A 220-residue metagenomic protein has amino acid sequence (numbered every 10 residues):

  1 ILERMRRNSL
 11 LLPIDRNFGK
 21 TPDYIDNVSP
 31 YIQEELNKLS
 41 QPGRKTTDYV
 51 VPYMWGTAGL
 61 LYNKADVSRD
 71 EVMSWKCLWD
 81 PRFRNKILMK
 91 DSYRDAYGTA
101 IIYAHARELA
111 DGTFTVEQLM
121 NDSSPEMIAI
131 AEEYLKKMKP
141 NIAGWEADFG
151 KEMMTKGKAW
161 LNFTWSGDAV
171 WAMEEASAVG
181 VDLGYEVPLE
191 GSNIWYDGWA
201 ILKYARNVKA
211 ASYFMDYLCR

Functional and structural regions predicted by a protein language model:
L2-W55, R69-K76: Hinge/lid segment of periplasmic solute-binding proteins
M5, M153-K156, I201: Hydrophobic residues within well-ordered alpha-helices
R6-P13, K45-T47, A172-V187: Ligand-binding "clamshell"
G56-G59, G98-T99, Y196-W199: Small-molecule pocket liners
A65-L88: Hinge/capping helix and adjacent helix->loop/strand transition within the periplasmic-binding protein
D66-M73, H105-F114, A205-A211: Short helix-loop capping/hinge motifs at secondary-structure junctions, enriched in acidic/polar residues
K86-S92, A96-A100, E108-G184: Ligand-binding pocket segment of bilobal, Venus flytrap-like solute-binding proteins
T164, D168, E175-R220: Extracytoplasmic/periplasmic substrate-recognition and gating elements
